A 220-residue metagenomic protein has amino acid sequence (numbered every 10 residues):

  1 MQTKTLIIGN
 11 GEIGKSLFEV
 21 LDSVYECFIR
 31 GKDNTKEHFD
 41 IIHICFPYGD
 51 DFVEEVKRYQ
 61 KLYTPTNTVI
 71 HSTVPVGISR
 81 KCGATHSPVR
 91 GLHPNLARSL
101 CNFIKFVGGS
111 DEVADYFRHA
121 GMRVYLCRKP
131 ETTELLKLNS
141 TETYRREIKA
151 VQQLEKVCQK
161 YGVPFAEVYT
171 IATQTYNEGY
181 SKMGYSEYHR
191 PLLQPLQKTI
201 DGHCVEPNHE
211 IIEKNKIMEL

Functional and structural regions predicted by a protein language model:
M1-I41: NAD(P)+-binding Rossmann beta1-loop-alpha1 motif at the extreme N-terminus of oxidoreductases
T5-I7, S23-K32, P65-S72, I104-G109: Short, hydrophobic beta-strand segments that form beta-sheet elements in well-ordered domains
N10, F28-D33, T85-V89, C127-P130 (+1 more regions): Conserved beta-strand termini and adjacent loop/short-helix elements that scaffold enzyme active sites in alpha/beta
G11-I13, T73-I78, Y144: Gly/Ser/Thr-rich loops at beta-strand to alpha-helix junctions that form or flank small-molecule/cofactor-binding
E19-S23, K61, K214: Short, well-ordered alpha-helices that flank and scaffold nucleotide-derived cofactor binding pockets
G31-N67: Rossmann-like NAD(P)-binding element
E55, N67-L136, I212: Rossmann-fold dinucleotide-binding core
E134, R145, K149-L220: Interdomain hinge/lid region at the active-site interface of Rossmann-like NAD(P)-dependent oxidoreductases
